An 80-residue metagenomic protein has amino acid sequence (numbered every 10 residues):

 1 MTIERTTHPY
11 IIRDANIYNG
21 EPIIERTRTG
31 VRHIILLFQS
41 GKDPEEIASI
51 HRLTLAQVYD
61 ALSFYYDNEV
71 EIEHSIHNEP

Functional and structural regions predicted by a protein language model:
M1-Y10, E71-H74, P80: Intrinsically disordered, low-complexity regulatory regions of eukaryotic nuclear gene-regulatory proteins
T7-T29, I76: Short, Lys/Arg-enriched anionic-surface-contact patches
G30-P80: Long, charge-rich, low-complexity alpha-helical segments
